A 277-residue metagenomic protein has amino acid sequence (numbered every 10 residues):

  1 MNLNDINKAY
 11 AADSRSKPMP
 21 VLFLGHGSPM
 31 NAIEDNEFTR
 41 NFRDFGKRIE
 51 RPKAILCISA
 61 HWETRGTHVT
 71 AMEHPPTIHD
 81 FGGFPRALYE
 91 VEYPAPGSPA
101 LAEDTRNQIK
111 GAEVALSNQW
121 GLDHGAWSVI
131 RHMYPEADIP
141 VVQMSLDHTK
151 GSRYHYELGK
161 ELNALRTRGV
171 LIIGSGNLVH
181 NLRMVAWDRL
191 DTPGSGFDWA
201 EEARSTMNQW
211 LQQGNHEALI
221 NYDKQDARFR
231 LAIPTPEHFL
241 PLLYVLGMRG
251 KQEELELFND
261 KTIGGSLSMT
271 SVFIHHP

Functional and structural regions predicted by a protein language model:
N2-A112: A short aromatic-anchored loop/beta-hairpin motif
S14-R15, R48-I49, M133-A137, A164: Solvent-exposed alpha-helices and their adjacent loops that cap or buttress functional pockets in soluble metabolic
P20-L24, A54-S59, M144, L165-L178 (+1 more regions): Beta-strand elements within well-structured catalytic alpha/beta cores of enzymes that handle phosphate/sulfate esters
L22-F23, D80-P85, Y134-V142, I220-N221: Short, basic/glycine-rich phosphate-binding loops at helix/coil junctions that contact nucleotide phosphates
A60-T64, H74, L122-I130, L178: Short glycine-enriched loops at secondary-structure junctions
L88-P96, N118, S145-S152, F229: Flexible, glycine/proline-enriched loop segments at strand-loop-helix junctions that form or flank small-ligand binding
L101-Y156, E161: Internal, conserved structured core segments that host functional sites
D104, I139-P140, H148-K150, E157 (+2 more regions): Surface-exposed, charge/polar-rich loops and edge strands
